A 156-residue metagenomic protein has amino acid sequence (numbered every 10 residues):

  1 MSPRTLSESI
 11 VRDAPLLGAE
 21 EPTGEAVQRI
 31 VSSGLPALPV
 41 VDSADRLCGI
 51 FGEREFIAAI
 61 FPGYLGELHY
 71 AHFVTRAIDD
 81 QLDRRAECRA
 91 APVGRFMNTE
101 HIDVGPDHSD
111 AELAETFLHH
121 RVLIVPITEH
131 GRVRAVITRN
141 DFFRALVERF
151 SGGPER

Functional and structural regions predicted by a protein language model:
M1-L35, V40-S43, L47-C48, H72-T116 (+3 more regions): Bateman/CBS regulatory modules and CBS-like beta-alpha motifs in cytosolic regions of diverse proteins
V11, L35, L47-Y64, H119-V122 (+2 more regions): Short beta->alpha transition motifs characteristic of CBS
